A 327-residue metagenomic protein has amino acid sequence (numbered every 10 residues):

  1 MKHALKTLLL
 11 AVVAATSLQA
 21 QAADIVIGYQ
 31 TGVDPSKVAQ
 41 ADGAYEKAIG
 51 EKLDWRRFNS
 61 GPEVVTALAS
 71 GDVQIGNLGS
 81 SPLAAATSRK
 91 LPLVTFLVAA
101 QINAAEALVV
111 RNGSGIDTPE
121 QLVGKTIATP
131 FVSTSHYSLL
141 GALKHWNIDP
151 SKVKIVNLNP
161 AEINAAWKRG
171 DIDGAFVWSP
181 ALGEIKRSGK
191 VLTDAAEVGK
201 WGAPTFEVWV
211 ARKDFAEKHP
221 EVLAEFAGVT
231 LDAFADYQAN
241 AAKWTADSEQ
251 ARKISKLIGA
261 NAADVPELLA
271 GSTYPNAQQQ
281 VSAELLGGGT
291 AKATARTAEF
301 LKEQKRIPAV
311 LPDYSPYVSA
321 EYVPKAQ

Functional and structural regions predicted by a protein language model:
M1-L8: Bacterial N-terminal signal peptides that target proteins for export
T16-A22: Sec/Tat signal peptide C-region and signal peptidase I cleavage site
A23-D149, K154-N157, D173-S179, A195: Short, glycine-/small- and polar/acidic-enriched structural segments that line small-molecule recognition paths
A41, E106-I116, T205-E221: A bilobed periplasmic-binding-protein/Venus flytrap-type ligand-binding module shared by bacterial periplasmic
E46-G50, E197-W201, A277-G288: Short, solvent-exposed loop/beta-turn-alpha elements that line the ligand-binding surface or hinge of extracytoplasmic
P180, E184-T205: Extracytoplasmic/periplasmic substrate-binding proteins
E217-R306: Secondary-structure end/capping motifs
A291-Q327: Conserved C-terminal helix/tail region of periplasmic/extracytoplasmic solute-binding proteins
